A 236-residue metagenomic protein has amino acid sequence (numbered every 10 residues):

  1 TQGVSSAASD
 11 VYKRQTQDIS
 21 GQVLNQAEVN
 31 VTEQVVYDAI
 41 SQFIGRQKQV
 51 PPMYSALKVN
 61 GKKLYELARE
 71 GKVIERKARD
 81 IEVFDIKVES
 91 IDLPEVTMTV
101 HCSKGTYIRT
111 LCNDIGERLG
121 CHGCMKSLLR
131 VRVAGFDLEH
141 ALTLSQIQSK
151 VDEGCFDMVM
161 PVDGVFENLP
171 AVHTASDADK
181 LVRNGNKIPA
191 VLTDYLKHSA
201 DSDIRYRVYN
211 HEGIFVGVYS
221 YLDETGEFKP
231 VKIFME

Functional and structural regions predicted by a protein language model:
T1-A8, Y12: Single conserved hydrophobic/aromatic residue that forms the stacking wall/gate of nucleotide- or nucleobase-binding
S6, G61, L111, V182 (+1 more regions): Residue-level signal for inorganic ion chemistry
K13-E33, Y37-F43: Conserved beta/loop motifs at nucleotide-recognition and modification sites
Q34, R118, H122-E236: Accessory RNA 3′-end/elbow-binding domains used by RNA modification enzymes
Y37-N60: Small-residue-rich anion-binding loops in enzyme active sites
S55, V59-F84: Extended alpha-helical targeting/anchoring segments, especially N-terminal organellar/secretory targeting helices
V73-G105, R109-G120: The conserved catalytic core of RNA pseudouridine synthases
